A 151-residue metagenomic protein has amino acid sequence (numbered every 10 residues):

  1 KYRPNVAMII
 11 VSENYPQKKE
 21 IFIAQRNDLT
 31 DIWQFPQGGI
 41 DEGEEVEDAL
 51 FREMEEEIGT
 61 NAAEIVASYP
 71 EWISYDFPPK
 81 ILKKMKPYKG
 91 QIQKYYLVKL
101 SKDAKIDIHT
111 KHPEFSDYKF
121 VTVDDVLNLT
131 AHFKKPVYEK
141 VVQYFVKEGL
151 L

Functional and structural regions predicted by a protein language model:
K1-F35: N-terminal strand-loop-strand
I9, I32, G43, K140-V141: A periodicity- and composition-biased signal for non-globular, repetitive helical segments
E13, S101, Q143: Residue-level marker of positions within ordered structural domains that often coincide with functionally constrained
P16-K18, K89, E148: Short acidic/polar alpha-helix capping motifs at helix-coil junctions
I40-H132: Unchanged
L127-L151: Charged phosphate-binding loop/patch that engages nucleotide di/tri-phosphates or the phosphate backbone of nucleic
